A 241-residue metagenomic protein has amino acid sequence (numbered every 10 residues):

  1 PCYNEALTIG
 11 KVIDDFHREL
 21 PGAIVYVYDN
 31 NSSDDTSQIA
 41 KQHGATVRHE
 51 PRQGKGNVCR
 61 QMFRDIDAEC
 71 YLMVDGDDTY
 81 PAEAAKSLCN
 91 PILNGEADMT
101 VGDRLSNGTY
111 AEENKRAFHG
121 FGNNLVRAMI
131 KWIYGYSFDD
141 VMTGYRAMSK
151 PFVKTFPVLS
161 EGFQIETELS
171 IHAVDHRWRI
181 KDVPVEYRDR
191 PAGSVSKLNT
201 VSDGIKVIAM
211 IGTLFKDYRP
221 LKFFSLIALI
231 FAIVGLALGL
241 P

Functional and structural regions predicted by a protein language model:
E5-R18: Short, well-formed alpha-helical segments that are part of the catalytic scaffolds of diverse glycosyltransferases
E5-T8, S32, K55, P81: Donor nucleotide-sugar binding loop of glycosyltransferases
P21, H43-G44: Short, structured coil segments at secondary-structure junctions
D29-S37: A conserved acidic beta->alpha catalytic loop
P51-D65, C70, A82-F163, R190-I205: Acceptor/aglycone-binding surface of glycosyltransferases and processive sugar-polymer synthases
V158-P241: Hydrophobic helical membrane-anchoring modules
